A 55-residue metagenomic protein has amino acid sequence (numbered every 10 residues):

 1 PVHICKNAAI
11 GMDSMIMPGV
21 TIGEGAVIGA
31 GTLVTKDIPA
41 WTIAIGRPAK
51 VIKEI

Functional and structural regions predicted by a protein language model:
P1-I45, K50-V51: Structural signal for interior beta-strand "rungs" in well-ordered beta-sheet cores of soluble enzyme domains
